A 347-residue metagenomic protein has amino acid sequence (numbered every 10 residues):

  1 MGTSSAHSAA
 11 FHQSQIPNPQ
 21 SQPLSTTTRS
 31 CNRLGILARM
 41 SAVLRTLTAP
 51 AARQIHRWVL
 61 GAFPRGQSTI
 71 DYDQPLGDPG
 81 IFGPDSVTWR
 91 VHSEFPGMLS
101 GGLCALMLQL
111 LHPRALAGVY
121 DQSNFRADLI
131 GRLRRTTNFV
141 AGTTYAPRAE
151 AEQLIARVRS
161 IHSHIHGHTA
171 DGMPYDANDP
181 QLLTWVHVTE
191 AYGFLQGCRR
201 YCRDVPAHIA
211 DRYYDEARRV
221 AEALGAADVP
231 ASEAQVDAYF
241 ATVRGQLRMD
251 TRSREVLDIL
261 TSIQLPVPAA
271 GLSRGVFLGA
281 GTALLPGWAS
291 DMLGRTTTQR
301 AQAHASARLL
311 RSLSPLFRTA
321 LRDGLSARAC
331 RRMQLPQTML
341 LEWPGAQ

Functional and structural regions predicted by a protein language model:
M1-T3, A9-T26, Q347: Short, basic, low-complexity termini and linkers enriched in Ser/Thr/Gly/Pro that act as targeting/leader peptides
R33-W185, T189-Q347: Mature, function-bearing regions of proteins
